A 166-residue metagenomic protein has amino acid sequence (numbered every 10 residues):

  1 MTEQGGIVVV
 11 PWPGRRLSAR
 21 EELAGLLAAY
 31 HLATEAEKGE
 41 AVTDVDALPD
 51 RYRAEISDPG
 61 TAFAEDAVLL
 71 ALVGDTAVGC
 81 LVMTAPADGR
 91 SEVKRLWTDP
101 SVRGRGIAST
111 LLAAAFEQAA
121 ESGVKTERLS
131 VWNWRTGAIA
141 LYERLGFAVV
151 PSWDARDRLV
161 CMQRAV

Functional and structural regions predicted by a protein language model:
M1-E3: Short acidic N-proximal helix/loop "leader" segments that mark the beginning of a domain or an inter-domain linker
G5-K94, D99-P100, L112-A114, Q118 (+2 more regions): Acetyl-CoA-dependent GNAT
P100-R103, R128-I139, A155-L159: Conserved beta-strand-loop-alpha-helix junction that forms the acyl-donor binding cleft
G106: Conserved G/P- and acidic residue-centered "switch" motifs that form tight phosphate/ATP-binding loops in soluble
A119-S130: Conserved GNAT acetyl-CoA-binding A-motif
Y142, F147: Conserved active-site tyrosine of GNAT-family acetyltransferases
